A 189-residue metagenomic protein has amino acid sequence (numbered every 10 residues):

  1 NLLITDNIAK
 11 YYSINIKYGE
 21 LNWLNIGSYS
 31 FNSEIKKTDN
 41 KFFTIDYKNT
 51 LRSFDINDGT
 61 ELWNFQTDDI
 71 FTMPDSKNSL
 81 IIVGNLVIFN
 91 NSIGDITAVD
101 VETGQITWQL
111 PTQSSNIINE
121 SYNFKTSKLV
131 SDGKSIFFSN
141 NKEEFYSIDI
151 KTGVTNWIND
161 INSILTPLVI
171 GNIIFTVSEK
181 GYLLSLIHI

Functional and structural regions predicted by a protein language model:
N1, E20-D39, T60-G84, Q105-G133 (+2 more regions): Extracytoplasmic beta-rich repeat domains
D6-N7, D46-Y47, G84, N91-S92 (+3 more regions): Structural signature of WD-repeat beta-propellers
F138-Y146, T152-T155, S163-T166: Beta-propeller domains
I187-I189: Conserved small/polar residues in nucleotide/adenosyl-binding loops
